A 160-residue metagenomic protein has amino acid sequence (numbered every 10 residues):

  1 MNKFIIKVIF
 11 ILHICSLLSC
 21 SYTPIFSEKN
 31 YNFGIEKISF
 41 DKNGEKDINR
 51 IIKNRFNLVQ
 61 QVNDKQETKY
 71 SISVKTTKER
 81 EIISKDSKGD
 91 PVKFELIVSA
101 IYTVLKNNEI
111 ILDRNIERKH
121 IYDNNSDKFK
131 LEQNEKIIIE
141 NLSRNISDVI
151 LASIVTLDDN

Functional and structural regions predicted by a protein language model:
M1-C20: Sec-dependent bacterial lipoprotein signal peptides
S16-K37: Bacterial Sec signal peptide processing site at the extreme N-terminus
G34-N43, S71: Short hydrophobic beta-strand segments
K42-L58: Short extracytoplasmic
N54-V59, N63-D64, S73-E140, R144 (+1 more regions): Surface-exposed short loop/turn segments
E67-K69: Short Gly/Ser/Thr- and Asp/Glu-enriched loop/turn motifs at secondary-structure junctions
L157-N160: Amphipathic, coiled-coil-like alpha-helical scaffolding segments used for oligomerization/assembly
